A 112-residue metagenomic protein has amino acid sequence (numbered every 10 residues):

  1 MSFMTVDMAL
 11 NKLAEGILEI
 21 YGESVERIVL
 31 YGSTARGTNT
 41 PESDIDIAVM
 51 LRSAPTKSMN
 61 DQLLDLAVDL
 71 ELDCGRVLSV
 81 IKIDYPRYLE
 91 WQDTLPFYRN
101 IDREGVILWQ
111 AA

Functional and structural regions predicted by a protein language model:
M1-E26, R36-P41, R52-A112: Catalytic core of pol beta-like nucleotidyltransferases
S33: Conserved H-loop
D46-M50: Short beta-strand->loop micro-motif that forms the acidic, two-metal-ion catalytic signature in nucleotide-processing
